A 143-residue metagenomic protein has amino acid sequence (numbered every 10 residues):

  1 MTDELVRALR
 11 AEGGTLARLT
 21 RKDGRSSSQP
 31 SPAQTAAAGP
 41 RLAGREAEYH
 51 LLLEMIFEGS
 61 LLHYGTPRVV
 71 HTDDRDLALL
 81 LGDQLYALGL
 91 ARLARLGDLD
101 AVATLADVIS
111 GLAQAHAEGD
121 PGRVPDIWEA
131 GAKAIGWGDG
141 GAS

Functional and structural regions predicted by a protein language model:
T2-E58, H71, L88-A91, V124-S143: Alpha-helical phosphate/pyrophosphate-handling elements in metalloenzyme active cores
K22, Y64-G65, A94: Charged, amphipathic alpha-helical interaction segments
I56, L62-G65: Heme-based O2/NO sensor domains and their adjacent alpha-helical segments, primarily globin folds but also including
G65-H71: Glycine- and aromatic-rich loop/turn segments at beta-sheet edges
D74-A113: Hydrophobic alpha-helical segments and helix pairs
A101-G131: Histidine/acidic-rich helix-loop-helix segments that form or flank divalent-metal centers in metalloenzyme catalytic
